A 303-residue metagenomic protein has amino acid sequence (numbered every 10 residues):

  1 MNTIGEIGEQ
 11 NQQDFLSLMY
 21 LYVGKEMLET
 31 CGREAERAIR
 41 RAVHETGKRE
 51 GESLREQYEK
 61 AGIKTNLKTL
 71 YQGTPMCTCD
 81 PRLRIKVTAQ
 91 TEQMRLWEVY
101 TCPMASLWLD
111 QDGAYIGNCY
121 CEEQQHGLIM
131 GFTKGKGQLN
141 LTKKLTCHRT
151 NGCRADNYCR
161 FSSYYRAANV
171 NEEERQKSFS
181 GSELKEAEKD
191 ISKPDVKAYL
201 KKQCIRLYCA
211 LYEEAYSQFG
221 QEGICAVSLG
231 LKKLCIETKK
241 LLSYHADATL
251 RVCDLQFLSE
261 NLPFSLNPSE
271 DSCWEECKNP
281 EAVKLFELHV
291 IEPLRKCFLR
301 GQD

Functional and structural regions predicted by a protein language model:
M1-R95, P103, W108-E123, G127 (+1 more regions): N-terminal accessory segment detector
Y100: Residues forming anionic-ligand binding surfaces in small-molecule and nucleic-acid pockets of primarily soluble enzymes
